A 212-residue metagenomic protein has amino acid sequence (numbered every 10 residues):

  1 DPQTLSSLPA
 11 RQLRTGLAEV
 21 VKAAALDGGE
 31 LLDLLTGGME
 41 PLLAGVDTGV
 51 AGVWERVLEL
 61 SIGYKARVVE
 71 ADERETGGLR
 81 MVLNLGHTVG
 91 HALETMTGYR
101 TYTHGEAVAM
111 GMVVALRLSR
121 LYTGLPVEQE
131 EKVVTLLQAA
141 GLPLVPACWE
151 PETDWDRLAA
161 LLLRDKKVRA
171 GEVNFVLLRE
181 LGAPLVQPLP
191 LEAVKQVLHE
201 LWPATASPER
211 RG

Functional and structural regions predicted by a protein language model:
D1-P41: A glycine/threonine-rich phosphate-anchoring loop and its flanking beta-alpha core in nucleotide/phosphate-binding
S7-L8, A92, P184: Residues that scaffold the ATP/ADP-binding catalytic core of kinase and kinase-like folds
Q12, A18-V21, G124-G212: C-terminal charged capping/lid subdomain of soluble metabolic enzymes
L26-E30, G49, L125, V168: Alpha-helical structural elements of signaling/regulatory helical domains
L34-D156: Active-site segments that bind and position negatively charged phosphate/pyrophosphate groups
